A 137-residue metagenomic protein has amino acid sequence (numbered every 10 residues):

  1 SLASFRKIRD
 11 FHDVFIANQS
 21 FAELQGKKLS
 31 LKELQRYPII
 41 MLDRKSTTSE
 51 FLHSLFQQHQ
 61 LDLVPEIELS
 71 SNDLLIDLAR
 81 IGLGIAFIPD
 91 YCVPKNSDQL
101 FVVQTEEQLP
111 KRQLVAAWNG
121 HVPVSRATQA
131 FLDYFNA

Functional and structural regions predicted by a protein language model:
S1-A17, Q25, R80, F101-V103: Short beta-strand-centered segments that line the small-molecule binding cleft or hinge of alpha/beta clamshell
R6, K32, I76-D77: Alpha-helical segments flanking ligand/cofactor-binding loops in enzyme cores
K7, V14-I16, P38, I85 (+1 more regions): Residues embedded in well-ordered beta-strands
N18-F21, G120-V122: Short loop segments at secondary-structure junctions
Q19-S20, D90-C92, L114: Short secondary-structure boundary segments
E23-Q25, P38-H59, V124-T128, L132: Secondary-structure junction motif
T48-V103: Hydrophobic hinge/microswitch elements
V102-A137: A late-sequence structural motif
